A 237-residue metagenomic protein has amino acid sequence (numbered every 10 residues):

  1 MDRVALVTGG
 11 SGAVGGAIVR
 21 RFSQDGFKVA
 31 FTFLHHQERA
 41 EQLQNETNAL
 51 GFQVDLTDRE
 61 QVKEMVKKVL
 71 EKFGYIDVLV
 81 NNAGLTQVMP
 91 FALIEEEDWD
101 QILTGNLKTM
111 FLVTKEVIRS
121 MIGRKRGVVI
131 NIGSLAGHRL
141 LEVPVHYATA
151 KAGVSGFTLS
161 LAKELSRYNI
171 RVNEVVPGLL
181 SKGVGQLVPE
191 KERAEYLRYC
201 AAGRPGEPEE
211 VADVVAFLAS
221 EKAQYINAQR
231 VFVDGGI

Functional and structural regions predicted by a protein language model:
S11-G12: Conserved glycine-rich cofactor-binding loop
D25-E41: Conserved glycine-rich Rossmann-like NAD(P)H-binding loop of the short-chain dehydrogenase/reductase
P90-F91, D98-L103, G185, Y196: Substrate-binding pocket helix/loop in short-chain dehydrogenase/reductase
T114, A150, T158: Active-site helix of classical SDR
S134: Residue(s) in the substrate-gating loop at a strand-loop-helix junction that position the organic substrate next
S166, R171, I226-A228: Short, small/polar-rich loop/turn modules that mediate ligand/substrate recognition or access, typified
C200-V211, K222: A conserved structural motif in NAD(P)-dependent oxidoreductases
